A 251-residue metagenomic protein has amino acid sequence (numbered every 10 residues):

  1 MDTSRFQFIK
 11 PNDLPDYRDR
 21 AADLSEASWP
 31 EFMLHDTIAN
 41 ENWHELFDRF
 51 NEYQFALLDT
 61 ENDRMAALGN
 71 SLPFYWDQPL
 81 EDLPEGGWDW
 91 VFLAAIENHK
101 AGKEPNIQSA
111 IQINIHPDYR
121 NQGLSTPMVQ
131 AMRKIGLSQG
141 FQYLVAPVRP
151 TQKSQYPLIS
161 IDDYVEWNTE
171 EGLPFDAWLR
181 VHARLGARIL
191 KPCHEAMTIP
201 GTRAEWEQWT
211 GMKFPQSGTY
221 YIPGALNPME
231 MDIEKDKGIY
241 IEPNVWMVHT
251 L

Functional and structural regions predicted by a protein language model:
M1-G87: Short amphipathic alpha-helix that is part of the acyltransferase structural core
E52, I241-W246: Short hydrophobic/aromatic beta-strand or adjacent loop that forms the aromatic wall/cage of a ligand/substrate-binding
A56, S109, Y143-R149, I189-H194: A structural signal for short, well-ordered beta-strand segments and their strand-loop junctions that often border
G69-Q112, P150-F175, C193-F214, T219-K235: Conserved acyl-donor/pantetheine-binding loop and adjacent beta-alpha core of acyl/acetyltransferases and related
I115, N121-S138, Y143-A146: Conserved acetyl-CoA-binding loop-helix of GNAT-fold acetyltransferases
D163, A183-K191: Conserved acetyl-CoA-binding loop of GNAT-fold acetyltransferases
D176-R184: Short alpha-helix
V248-L251: Short beta-strand-to-coil "C-cap" segments at the C-terminal boundary of structured domains/repeats, marking
